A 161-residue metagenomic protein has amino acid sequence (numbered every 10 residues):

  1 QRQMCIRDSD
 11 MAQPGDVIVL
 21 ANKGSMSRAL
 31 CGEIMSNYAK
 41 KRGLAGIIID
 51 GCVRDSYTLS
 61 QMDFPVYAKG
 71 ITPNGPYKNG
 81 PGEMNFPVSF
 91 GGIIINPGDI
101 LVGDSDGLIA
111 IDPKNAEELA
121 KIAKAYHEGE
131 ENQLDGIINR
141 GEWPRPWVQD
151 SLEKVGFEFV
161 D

Functional and structural regions predicted by a protein language model:
Q1-I6: Short, small-residue-biased leader/transition segments that mark boundaries at the very start of proteins
S9-D50: Extracellular/luminal Protease-associated
I34-Y38, D63-P65, A125-Y126: Short, solvent-exposed amphipathic alpha-helical segments in soluble enzyme and RNA/protein-processing domains
I49-D50, S56-G103: A contiguous pocket-lining binding segment that forms or flanks enzyme active sites
I100-I138: A hydrophobic, small-residue-rich beta->alpha segment in the mid-to-C-terminal subdomain of diverse proteins
N132-D161: Glycine- and charge-enriched low-complexity intrinsically disordered segments
